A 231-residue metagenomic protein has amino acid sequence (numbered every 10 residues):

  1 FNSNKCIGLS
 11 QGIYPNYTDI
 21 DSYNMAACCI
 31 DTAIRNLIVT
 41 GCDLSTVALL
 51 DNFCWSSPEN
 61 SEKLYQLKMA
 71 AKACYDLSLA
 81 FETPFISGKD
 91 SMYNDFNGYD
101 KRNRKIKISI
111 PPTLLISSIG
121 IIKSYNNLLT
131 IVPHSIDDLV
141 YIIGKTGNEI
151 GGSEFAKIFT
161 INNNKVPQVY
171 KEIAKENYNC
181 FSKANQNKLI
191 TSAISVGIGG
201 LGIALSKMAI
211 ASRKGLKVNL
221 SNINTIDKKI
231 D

Functional and structural regions predicted by a protein language model:
F1-N148, S153-N163: Glycine-rich phosphate/pyrophosphate-binding loop regions near the starts of catalytic domains
M25, C29-T32, E176-C180, A204: Well-ordered alpha-helical segments embedded in enzymatic catalytic cores
K63, A70-L77, F81, I86-L115 (+3 more regions): Glycine-/charge-enriched secondary-structure boundary and capping motifs
V132, Y170, I194: Glycine- and other small-residue-rich loops at beta-strand/loop junctions that grip anionic moieties
V169-E176: C-terminal transmembrane module of polytopic alpha-helical membrane proteins
